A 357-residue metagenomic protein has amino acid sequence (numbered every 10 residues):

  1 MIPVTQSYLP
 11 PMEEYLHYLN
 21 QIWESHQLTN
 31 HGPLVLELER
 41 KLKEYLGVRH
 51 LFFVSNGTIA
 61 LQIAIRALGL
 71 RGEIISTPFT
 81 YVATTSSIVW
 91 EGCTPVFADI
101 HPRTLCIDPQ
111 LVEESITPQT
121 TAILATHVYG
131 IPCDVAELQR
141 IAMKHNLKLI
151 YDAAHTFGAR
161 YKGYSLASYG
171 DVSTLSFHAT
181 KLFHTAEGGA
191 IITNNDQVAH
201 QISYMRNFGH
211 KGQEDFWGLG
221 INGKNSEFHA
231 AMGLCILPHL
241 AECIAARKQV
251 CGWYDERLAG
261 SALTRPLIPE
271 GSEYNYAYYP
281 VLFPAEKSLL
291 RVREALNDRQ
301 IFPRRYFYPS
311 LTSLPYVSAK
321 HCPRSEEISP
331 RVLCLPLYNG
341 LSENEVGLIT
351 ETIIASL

Functional and structural regions predicted by a protein language model:
M1-L28, P336: N-terminal "arm"/small-domain region of PLP-dependent enzymes with the aminotransferase-like
Q27, H31-E73, F79, S87-W90 (+2 more regions): Phosphate-binding glycine-rich loop
P33-K41, Y45-L51, Q110, E114 (+5 more regions): PLP-dependent aminotransferase class I/II
F52, I75, V96, L149-I150 (+4 more regions): Structural detector of well-ordered beta-strand residues that form the stable sheet scaffold of enzyme domains
G57, G92, D152, K181 (+1 more regions): Conserved G/P- and acidic residue-centered "switch" motifs that form tight phosphate/ATP-binding loops in soluble
R66-A153, R160: PLP-dependent aminotransferase-like
Y151-T185, G212-W217: Conserved active-site segment immediately N-terminal to the catalytic lysine that forms the internal aldimine
L175-S176, G189-N194, L234: Short beta-strand-to-turn element immediately C-terminal to the catalytic PLP-Schiff-base lysine in fold type I
